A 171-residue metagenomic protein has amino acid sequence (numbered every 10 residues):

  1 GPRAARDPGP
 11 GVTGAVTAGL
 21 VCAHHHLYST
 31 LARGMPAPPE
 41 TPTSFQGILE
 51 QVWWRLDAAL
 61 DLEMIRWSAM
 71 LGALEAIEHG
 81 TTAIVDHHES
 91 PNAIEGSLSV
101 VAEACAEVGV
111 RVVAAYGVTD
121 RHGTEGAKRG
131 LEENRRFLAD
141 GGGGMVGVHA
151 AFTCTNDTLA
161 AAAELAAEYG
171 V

Functional and structural regions predicted by a protein language model:
G1-G19: Histidine-rich, glycine-flanked metal-binding segment
A18-T30, H88, V171: Histidine-centered catalytic micro-motifs
L27, A32-G34, I94, D157: Short, function-defining helix-loop hinge/capping sites that tune catalysis or transport
L31-I65, R121-G123: Active-site gating loops and adjacent loop-to-helix segments of metal-dependent hydrolytic enzymes
E40-P42, A76-H79, G141: Short, flexible active-site-proximal loops enriched in glycine and acidic residues
W54-E95: Hydrophobic alpha-helical hairpins/lids featuring a short glycine-rich hinge
A93-V171: Metal-coordinating catalytic core of metallo-dependent amide/deamination hydrolases
